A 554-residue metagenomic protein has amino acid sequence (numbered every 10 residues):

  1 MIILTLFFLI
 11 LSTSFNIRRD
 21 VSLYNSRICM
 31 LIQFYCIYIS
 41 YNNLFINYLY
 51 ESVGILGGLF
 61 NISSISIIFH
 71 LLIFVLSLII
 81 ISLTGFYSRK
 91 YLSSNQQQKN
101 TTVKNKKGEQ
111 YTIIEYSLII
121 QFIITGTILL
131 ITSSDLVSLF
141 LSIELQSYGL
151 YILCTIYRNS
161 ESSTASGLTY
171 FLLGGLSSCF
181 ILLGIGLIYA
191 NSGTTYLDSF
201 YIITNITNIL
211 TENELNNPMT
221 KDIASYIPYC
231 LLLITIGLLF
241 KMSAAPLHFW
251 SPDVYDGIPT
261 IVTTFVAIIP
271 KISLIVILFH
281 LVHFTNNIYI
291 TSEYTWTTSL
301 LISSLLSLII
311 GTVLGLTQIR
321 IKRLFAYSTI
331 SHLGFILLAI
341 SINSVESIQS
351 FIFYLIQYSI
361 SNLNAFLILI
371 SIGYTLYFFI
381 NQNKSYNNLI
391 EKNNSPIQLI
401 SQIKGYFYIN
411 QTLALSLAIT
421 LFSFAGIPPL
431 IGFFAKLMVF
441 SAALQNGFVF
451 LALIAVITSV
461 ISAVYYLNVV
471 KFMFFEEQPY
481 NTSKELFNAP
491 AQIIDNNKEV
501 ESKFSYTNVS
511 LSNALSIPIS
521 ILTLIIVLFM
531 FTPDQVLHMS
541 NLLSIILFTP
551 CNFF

Functional and structural regions predicted by a protein language model:
M1-F554: Alpha-helical transmembrane segments of multi-pass membrane proteins predominantly involved in bioenergetics
